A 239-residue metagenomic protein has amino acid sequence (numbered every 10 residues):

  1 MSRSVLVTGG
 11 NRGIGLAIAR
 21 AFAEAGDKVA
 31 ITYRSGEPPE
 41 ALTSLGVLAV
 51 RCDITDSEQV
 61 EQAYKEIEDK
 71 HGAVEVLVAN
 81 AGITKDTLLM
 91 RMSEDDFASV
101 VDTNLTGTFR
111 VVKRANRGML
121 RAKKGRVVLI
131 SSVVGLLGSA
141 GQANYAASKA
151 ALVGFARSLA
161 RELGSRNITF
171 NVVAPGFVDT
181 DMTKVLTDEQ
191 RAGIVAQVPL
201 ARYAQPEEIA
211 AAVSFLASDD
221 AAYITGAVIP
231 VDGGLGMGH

Functional and structural regions predicted by a protein language model:
N11-R12: Conserved glycine-rich cofactor-binding loop
L88-L89, S93-V101, T183, I194: Substrate-binding pocket helix/loop in short-chain dehydrogenase/reductase
V112, S148, A156: Active-site helix of classical SDR
R117, R161-S165, A222: Alpha-helical segment proximal to the catalytic Tyr-Lys
S132: Residue(s) in the substrate-gating loop at a strand-loop-helix junction that position the organic substrate next
L137, S214, T225-H239: Short C-terminal tail/terminal secondary-structure segment of NAD(P)H-dependent dehydrogenase/reductase domains
P199-I209, D220: A conserved structural motif in NAD(P)-dependent oxidoreductases
